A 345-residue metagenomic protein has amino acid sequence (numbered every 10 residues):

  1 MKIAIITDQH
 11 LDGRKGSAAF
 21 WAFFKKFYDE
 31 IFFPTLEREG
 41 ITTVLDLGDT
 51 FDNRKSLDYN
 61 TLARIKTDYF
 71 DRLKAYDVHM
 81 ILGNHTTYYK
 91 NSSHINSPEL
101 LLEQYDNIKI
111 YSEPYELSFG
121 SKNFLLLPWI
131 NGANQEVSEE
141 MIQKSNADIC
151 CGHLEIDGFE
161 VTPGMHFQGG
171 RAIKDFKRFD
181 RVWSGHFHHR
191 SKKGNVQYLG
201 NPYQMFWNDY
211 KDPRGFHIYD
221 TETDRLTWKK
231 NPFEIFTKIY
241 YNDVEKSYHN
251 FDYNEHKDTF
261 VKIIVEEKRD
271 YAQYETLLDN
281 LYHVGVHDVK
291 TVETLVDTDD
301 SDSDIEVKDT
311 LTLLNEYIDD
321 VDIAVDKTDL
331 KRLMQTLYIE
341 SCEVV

Functional and structural regions predicted by a protein language model:
K2, Q9, G13-E116, D175-F179: Core catalytic region of metal-dependent phosphoesterases/phosphodiesterases, especially metallo-beta-lactamase-like
I3, T43, K122-N123, I149 (+1 more regions): Structural motif
D8, V44, D49, I65 (+7 more regions): Divalent metal-coordination and catalytic microenvironments
H10-R14, D52-K55, I81-S92, L117-S118 (+4 more regions): Active-site environment of divalent metal-dependent phosphoester hydrolases
F70-K74, M141-S145, I173-R178, N254-H256: Short, conserved loop/helix-junction motifs that constitute active-site signature segments in enzyme catalytic cores
T86-I173: Conserved catalytic scaffold of divalent metal-dependent phosphoesterases
T162-L226: Conserved beta-sheet core of the metallophosphoesterase superfamily
T221-V345: Accessory, non-catalytic peripheral segments of nucleic-acid enzymes
